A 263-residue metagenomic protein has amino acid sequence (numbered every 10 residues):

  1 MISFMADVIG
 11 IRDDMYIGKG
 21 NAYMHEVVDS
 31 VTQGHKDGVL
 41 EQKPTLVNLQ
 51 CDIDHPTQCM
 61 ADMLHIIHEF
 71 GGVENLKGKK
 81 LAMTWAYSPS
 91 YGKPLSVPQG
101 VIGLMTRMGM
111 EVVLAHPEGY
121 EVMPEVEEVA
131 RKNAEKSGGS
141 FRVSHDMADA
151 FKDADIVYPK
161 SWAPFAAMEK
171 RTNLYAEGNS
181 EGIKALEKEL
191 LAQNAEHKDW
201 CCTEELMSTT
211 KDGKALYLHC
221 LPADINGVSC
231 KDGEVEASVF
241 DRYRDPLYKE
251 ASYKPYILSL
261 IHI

Functional and structural regions predicted by a protein language model:
M1-I67, I225: Phosphate/diphosphate ligand-binding glycine-rich loop within oxidoreductases
G10-R12, T45-L49, H55, A61 (+5 more regions): General beta-strand structural signal in soluble alpha/beta enzymes
V31-E41, V129-S137, E236-D241: Short, conserved catalytic or adaptor-binding loops enriched in Gly and charged residues
V39, N75-K77, T106, E205-K214: Short, conserved loop/helix-junction motifs that constitute active-site signature segments in enzyme catalytic cores
I67-P159: Glycine-rich phosphate/diphosphate-binding loop of Rossmann-like nucleotide-binding domains
R131-E236: Rossmann-like adenosine-cofactor binding region
R242-P255: Short, flexible active-site recognition loops that position polar ligands and cofactors
I261-I263: Conserved small/polar residues in nucleotide/adenosyl-binding loops
